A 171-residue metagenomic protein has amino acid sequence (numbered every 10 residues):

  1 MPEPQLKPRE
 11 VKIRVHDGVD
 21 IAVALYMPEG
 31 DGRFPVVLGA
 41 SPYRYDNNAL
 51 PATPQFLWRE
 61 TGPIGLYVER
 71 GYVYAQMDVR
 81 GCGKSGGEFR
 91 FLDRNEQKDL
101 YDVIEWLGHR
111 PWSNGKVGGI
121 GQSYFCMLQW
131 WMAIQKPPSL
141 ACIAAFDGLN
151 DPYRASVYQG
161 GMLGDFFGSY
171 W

Functional and structural regions predicted by a protein language model:
M1-G32, V36: N-terminal cap/lid segment of alpha/beta-hydrolase-fold proteins
G30, F34, S41-D46, S123: Active-site glycine-rich loops that stabilize anionic/oxyanionic intermediates across multiple enzyme folds
V37-P42, Q76, W106: Structural cue for short, hydrophobic secondary-structure segments
P42, Y72, V79, G148: Active-site loop/turn elements of alpha/beta-hydrolase fold enzymes, especially the short glycine-/histidine-rich
Y45-N48, A75-Q76, G81-F91: Glycine-rich "HGGG/HGxG" loop immediately N-terminal to the catalytic nucleophile of the alpha/beta-hydrolase
L50-A75: Short amphipathic alpha-helix adjacent to the substrate-entry channel of hydrolases
R59, F91-P111: Alpha/beta-hydrolase active-site loop
R59, N95, I120, Y124-W171: A catalytic-pocket lid/entrance helix-loop region that shapes and gates access to the active site across common
